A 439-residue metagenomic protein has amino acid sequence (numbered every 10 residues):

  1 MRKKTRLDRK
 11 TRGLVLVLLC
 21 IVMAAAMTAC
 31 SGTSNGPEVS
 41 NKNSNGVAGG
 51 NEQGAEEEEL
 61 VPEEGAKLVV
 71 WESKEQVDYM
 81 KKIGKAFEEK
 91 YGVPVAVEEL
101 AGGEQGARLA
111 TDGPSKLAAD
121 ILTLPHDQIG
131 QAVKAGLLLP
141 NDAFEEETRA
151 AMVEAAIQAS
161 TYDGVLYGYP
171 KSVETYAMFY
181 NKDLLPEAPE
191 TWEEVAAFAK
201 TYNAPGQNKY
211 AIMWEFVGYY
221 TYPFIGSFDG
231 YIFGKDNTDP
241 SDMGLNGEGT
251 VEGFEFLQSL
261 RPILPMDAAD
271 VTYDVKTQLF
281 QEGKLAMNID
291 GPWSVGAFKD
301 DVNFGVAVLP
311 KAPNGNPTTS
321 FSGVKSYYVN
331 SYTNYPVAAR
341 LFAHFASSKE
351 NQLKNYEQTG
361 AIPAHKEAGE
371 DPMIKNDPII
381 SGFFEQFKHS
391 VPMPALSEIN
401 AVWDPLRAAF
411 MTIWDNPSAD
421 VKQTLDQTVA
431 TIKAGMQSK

Functional and structural regions predicted by a protein language model:
G49-P62, P125-A177, E187, W192-F198 (+5 more regions): Hinge/lid segment of periplasmic solute-binding proteins
N51-Q53, H389-K439: Conserved C-terminal helix/tail region of periplasmic/extracytoplasmic solute-binding proteins
S73, K82-I83, I129, Y220 (+1 more regions): Extracytoplasmic/periplasmic substrate-binding proteins
A86-V153, T161, D183-E190, L279 (+3 more regions): Extracytoplasmic "Venus flytrap"/periplasmic binding protein-like
T111-D112, L117-D120, T148-K182, K209-W214 (+2 more regions): A structural signal for short loop-to-beta-strand junctions that line the ligand-binding cleft of periplasmic/secreted
Y167-K171, Y176, E194-M243, L285: Extracytoplasmic/periplasmic solute-binding protein
F198-A199, D239-A269: Glycine-centered hinge/linker elements that transmit conformational signals in sensory and ligand-binding systems
W293-N303, A312-A408: C-terminal lobe and pocket-closing loops of periplasmic/extracytoplasmic Venus-flytrap solute-binding proteins
